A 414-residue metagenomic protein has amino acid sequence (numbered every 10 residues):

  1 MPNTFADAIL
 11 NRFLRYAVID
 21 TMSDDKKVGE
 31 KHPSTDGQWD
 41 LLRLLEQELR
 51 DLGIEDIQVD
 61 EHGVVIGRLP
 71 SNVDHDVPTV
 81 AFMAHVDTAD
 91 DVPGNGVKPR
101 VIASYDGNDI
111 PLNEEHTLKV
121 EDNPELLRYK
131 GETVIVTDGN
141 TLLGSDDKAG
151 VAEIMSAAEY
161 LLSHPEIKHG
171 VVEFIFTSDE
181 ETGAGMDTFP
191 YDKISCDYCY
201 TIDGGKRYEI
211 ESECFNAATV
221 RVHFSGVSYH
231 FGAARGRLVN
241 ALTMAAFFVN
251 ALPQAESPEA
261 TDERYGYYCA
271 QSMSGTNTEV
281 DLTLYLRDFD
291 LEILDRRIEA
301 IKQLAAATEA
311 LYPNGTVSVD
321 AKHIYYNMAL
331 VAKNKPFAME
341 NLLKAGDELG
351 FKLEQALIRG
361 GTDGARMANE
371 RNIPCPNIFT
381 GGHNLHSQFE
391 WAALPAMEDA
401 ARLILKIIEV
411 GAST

Functional and structural regions predicted by a protein language model:
A6-T35, V136, Y325, H383-S387: N-terminal capping segment at the start of a domain
D25, D56, E166-V171, Q254-C269 (+3 more regions): Flexible, glycine/charged-enriched surface loops at secondary-structure junctions
K27-V77, A81-M83, D87: A non-catalytic alpha/beta surface segment that caps or lines the substrate-entry region of metallo-dependent hydrolase
H75-V171, F176, C196, D399: Active-site metal-coordination/substrate-binding segment of hydrolases, especially metallo-dependent peptidases
L126, E132-S145, D179-E309, G315-V317 (+1 more regions): Midchain, well-structured core segments that form catalytic/ion-binding scaffolds
M155-L162, F247-Q254, K406-E409: Short glycine/serine- and small hydrophobic-enriched flexible loop segments
T243-A260, Y267-C269, T316, Y326-F379: Active-site-adjacent substrate-binding region of metalloamidase/peptidase-like peptide-processing proteins
T276-T278, K352-K406, G411: Zn-dependent metallopeptidase/amidohydrolase metal-coordination segment
